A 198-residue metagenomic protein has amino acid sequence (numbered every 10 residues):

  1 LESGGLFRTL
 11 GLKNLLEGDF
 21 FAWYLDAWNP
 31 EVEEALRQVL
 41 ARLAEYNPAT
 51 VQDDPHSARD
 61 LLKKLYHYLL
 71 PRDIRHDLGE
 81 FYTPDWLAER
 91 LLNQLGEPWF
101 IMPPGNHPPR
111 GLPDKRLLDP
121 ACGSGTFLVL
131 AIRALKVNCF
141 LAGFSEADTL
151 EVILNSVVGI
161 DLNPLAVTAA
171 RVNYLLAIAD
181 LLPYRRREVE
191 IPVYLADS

Functional and structural regions predicted by a protein language model:
L1-A134, I160-A166, A196-S198: Preference for the N-terminal adenyl/adenosyl cofactor-binding alpha/beta module
L112-L118, L128-S198: Class I S-adenosyl-L-methionine-dependent methyltransferase module
